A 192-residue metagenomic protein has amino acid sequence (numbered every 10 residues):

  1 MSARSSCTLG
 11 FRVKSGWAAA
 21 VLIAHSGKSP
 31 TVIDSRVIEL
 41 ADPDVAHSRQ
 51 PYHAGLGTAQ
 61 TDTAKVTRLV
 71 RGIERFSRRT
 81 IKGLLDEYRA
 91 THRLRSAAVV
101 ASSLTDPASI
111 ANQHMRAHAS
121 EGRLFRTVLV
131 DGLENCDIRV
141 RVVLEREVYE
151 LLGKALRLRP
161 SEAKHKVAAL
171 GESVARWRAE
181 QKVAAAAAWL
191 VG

Functional and structural regions predicted by a protein language model:
M1-G192: Phosphate- and other anionic-substrate recognition elements at nucleic-acid/protein interfaces
